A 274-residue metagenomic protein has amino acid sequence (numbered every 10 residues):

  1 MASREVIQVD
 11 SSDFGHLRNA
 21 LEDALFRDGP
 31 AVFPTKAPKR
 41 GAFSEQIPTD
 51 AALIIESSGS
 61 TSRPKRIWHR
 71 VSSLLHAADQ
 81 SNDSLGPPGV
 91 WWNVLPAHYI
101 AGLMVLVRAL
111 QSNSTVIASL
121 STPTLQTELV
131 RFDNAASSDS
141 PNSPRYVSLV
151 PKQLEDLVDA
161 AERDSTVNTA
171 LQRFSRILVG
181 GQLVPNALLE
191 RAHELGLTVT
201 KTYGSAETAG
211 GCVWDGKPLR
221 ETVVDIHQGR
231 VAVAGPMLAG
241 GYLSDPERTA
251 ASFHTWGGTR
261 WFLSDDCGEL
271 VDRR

Functional and structural regions predicted by a protein language model:
M1-G41: N-terminal leader/targeting and accessory segments in enzymes
V6-F14, R40-E56, P87-V90: Conserved pre-ATP/AMP-binding loop-to-beta segment of ANL
D13-R27, S81-N82, I100-N113: Hydrophobic alpha-helical segments in the ANL/AMP-binding
P30-A31, H69-H76, V90-D156, T200: AMP-binding/adenylate-forming
A51-D79, G86: Conserved AMP-binding A3 loop
S57-S60, W91, L106, V147 (+3 more regions): Conserved S/T- and glycine-rich ATP-binding loop of Class I adenylate-forming
D159-G216, D225: Gly/Ser/Thr-rich phosphate-binding loop
V233-R274: Conserved ATP-binding/catalytic segment of the ANL
